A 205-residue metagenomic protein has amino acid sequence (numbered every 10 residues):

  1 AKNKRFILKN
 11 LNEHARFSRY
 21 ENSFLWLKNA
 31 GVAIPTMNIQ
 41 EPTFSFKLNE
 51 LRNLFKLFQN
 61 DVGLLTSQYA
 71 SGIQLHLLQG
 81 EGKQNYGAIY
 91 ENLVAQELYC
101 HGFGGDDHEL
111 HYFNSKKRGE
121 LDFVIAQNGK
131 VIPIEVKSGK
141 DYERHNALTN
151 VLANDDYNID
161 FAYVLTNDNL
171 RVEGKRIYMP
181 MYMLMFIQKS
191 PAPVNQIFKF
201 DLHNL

Functional and structural regions predicted by a protein language model:
A1-N128: Accessory nucleic acid-recognition modules appended to NTPase machines
M37, D61-G63, N114, K137 (+2 more regions): Residues at the C-termini of beta-strands that transition into short coil/loop
K83, P133-S138: Short, glycine/charged-rich beta-strand-loop motifs at protein surfaces that mediate ligand recognition and catalysis
K130-I132, F161: Structural motif
S138-M179: Catalytic cores of nucleic-acid endonucleases
N167-L205: Domain-level recognition of nuclease-like catalytic cores that cleave nucleotide substrates
